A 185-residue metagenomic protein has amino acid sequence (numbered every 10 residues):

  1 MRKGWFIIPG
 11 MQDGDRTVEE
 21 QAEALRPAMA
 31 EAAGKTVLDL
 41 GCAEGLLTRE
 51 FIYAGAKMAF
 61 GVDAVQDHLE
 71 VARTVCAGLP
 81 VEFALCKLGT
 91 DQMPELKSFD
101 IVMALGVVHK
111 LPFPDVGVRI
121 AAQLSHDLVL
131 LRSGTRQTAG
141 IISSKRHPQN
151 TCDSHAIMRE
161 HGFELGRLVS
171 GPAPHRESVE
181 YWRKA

Functional and structural regions predicted by a protein language model:
M1-L96, L105, V116, V169 (+1 more regions): Conserved N-terminal segment of class I S-adenosyl-L-methionine
A56, S125-H126: A structural motif
I101-F113: A short SAM/SAH-binding and catalytic strip from SAM-dependent methyltransferases
I120-A121: Class I S-adenosylmethionine-dependent transferase superfamily signal
H126-R136: Conserved beta-strand signature within the Rossmann-like core of class I S-adenosyl-L-methionine
Q137-Q149: Short, flexible/disordered intra-domain loops and linkers
R146-G162: Short alpha-helix
